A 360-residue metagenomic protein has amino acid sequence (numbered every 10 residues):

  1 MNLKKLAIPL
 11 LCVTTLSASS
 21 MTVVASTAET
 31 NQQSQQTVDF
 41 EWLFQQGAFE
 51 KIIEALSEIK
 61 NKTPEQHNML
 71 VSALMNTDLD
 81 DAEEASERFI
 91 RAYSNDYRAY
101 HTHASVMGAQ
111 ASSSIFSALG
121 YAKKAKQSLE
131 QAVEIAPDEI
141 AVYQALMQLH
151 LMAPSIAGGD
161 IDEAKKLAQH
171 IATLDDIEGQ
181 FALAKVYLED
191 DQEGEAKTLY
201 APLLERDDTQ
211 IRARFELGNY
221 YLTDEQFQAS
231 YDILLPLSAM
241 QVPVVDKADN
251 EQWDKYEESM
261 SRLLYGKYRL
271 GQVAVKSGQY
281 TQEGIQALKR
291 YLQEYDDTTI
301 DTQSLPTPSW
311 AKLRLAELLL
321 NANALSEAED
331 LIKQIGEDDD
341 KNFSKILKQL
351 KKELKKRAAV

Functional and structural regions predicted by a protein language model:
C12-T15, S20-D80, E84, Y97-H101 (+3 more regions): N-terminal leader/linker segments that initiate helical-solenoid repeat arrays
V38, N68-M69, T102, A109 (+7 more regions): "A position-specific structural signal for the A-helix of alpha-solenoid helical repeats
G47-K51, T77-E84, S114-S128, I156-A168 (+4 more regions): Structural signature of tandem alpha-helical TPR/SEL1-like repeats, specifically the intra-repeat loop/turn
L56-T63, F89-A99, E130-I140, H170-I177 (+2 more regions): Flexible helix-coil transition and linker loops at the boundaries of alpha-helical arrays
Q66, A99, V142, G179-F181 (+6 more regions): TPR alpha-solenoid repeat register
A73-R91, N95, H101-D138, Q144-H170 (+2 more regions): Short coil/linker segments at helix-helix boundaries
D249-Q252, E257-G266, S304-V360: Terminal, low-structured helical/coil segments at or just beyond the last alpha-helical repeat
